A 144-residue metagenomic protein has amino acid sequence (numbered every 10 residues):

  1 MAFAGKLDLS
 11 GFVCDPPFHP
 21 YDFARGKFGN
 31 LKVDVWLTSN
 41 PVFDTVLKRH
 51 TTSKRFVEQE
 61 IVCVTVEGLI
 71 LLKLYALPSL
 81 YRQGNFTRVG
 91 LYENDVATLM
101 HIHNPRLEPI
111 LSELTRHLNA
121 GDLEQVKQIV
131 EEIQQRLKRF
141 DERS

Functional and structural regions predicted by a protein language model:
M1-S144: Compositionally biased terminal segments of proteins
